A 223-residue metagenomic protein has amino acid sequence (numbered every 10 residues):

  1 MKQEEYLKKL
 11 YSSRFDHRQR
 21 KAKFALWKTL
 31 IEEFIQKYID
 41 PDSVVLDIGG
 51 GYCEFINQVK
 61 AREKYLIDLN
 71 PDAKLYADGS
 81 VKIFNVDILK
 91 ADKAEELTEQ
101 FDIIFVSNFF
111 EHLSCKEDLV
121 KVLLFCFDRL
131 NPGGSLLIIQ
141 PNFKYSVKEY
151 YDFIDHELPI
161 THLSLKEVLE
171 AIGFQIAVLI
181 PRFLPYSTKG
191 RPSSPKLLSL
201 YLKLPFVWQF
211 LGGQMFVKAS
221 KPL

Functional and structural regions predicted by a protein language model:
M1-E99, I103-S107, L123, M215: Conserved N-terminal segment of class I S-adenosyl-L-methionine
H17-A22, I103, S114-N131, S135-L223: S-adenosyl-L-methionine-dependent methyltransferase catalytic module, highlighting the catalytic core
N108-H112: Short catalytic micro-motifs in class I SAM-dependent methyltransferases
